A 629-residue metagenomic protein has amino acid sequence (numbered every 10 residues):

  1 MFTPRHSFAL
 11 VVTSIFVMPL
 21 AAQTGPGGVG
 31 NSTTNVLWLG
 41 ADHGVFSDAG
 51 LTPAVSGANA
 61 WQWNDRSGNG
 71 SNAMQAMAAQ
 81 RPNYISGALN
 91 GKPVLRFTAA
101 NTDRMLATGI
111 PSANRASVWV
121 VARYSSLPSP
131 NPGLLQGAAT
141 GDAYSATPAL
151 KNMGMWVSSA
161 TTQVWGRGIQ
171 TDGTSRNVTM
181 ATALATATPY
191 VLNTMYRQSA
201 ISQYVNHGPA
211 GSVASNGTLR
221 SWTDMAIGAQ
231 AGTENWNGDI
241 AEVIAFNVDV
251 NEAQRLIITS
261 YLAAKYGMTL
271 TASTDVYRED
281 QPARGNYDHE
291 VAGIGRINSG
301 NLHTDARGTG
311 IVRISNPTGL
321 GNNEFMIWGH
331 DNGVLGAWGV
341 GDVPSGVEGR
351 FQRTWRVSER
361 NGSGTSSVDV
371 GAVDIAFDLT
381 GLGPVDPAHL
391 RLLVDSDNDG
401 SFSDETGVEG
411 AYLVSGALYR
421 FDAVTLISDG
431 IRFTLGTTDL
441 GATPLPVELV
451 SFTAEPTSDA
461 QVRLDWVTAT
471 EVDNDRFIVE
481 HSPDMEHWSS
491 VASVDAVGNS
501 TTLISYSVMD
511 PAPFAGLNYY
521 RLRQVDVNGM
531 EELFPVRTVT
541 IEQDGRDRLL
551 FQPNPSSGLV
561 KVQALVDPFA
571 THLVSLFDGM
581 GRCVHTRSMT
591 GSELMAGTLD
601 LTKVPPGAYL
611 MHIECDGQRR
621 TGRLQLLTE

Functional and structural regions predicted by a protein language model:
P4, V527-G545, T586, T598 (+2 more regions): C-terminal tail/sorting-segment detector
Q23, V213, R220-V250: Extracellular glycan-interaction patches encoded by glycine-rich segments
Q23-N72, E242-I311, G381-D386: GGW-centered surface loops in extracellular recognition modules
N64-T102, G109-S112, V118-P130, S145-G217 (+3 more regions): Extracellular glycan-interaction surfaces
V276-A376: Self-processing/autoproteolytic domain segments and adjacent N-terminal interaction modules in large, modular
D399-P446: Proteolytic cleavage junctions
T438-R548, F569: Short, compositionally biased serine/threonine- and acidic-rich segments at solvent-exposed termini, linkers, or domain
D495-Y519, S588-R619: Short, surface-exposed loop/turn motifs with a glycine/proline- and acidic-biased composition
